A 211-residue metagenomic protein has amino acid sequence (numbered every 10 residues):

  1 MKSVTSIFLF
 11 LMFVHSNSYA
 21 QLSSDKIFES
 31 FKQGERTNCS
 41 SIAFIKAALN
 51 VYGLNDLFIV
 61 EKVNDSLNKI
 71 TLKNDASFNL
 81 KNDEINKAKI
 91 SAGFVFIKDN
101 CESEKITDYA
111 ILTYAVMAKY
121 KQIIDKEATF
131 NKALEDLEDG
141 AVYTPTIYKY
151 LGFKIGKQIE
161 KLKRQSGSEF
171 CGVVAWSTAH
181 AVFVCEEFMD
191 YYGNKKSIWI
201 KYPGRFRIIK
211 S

Functional and structural regions predicted by a protein language model:
M1-Q21: Bacterial Sec-dependent N-terminal signal peptides
S23-Q33: Cationic-aromatic interfacial patches
G34-A47: Active-site nucleophilic cysteine motif
T37, A76-D190, P203-I209: Predominantly the structural core of cysteine protease catalytic domains
N50-Y52: Short arginine-rich
L54-K62: Surface-exposed patches in mature extracellular/periplasmic domains of secreted proteins
T71-S77, Y191-S197: Secondary-structure transition/turn motif
